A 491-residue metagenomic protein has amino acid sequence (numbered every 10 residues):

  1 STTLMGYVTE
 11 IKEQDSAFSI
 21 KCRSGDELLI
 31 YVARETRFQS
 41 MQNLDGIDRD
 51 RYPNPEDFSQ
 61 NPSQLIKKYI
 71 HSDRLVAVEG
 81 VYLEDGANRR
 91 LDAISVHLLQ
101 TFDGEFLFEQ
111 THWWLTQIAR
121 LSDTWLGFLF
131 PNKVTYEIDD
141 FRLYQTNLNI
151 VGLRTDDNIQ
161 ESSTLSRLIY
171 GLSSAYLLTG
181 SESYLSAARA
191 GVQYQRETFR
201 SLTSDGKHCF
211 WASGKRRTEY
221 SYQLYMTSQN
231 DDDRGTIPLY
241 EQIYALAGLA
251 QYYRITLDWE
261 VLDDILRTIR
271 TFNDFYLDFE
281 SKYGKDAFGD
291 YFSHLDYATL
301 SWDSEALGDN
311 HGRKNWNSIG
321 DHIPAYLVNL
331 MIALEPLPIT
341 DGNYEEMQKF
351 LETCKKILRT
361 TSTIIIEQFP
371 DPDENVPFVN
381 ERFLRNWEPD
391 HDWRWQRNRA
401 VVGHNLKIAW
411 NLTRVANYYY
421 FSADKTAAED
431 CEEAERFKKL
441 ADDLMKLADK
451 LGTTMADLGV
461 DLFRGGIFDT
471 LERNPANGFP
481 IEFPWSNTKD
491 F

Functional and structural regions predicted by a protein language model:
S1-F491: Glycan-recognition and catalytic cores of secretory/periplasmic carbohydrate-active enzymes
